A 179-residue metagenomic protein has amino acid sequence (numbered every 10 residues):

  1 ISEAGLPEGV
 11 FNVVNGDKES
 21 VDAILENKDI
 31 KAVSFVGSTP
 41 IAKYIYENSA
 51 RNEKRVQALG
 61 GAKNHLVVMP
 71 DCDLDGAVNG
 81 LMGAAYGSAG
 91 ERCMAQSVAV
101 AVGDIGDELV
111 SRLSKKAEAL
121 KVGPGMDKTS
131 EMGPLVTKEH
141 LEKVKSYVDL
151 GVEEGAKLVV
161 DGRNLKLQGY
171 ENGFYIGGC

Functional and structural regions predicted by a protein language model:
I1-V21: PLP-dependent aminotransferase-like
N15-A23, G37-Y44: Beta-loop-alpha module in the N-terminal Rossmann-like domain of NAD(P)-dependent dehydrogenases, especially those
K28, A32, S38-C179: ALDH superfamily catalytic-core signature
